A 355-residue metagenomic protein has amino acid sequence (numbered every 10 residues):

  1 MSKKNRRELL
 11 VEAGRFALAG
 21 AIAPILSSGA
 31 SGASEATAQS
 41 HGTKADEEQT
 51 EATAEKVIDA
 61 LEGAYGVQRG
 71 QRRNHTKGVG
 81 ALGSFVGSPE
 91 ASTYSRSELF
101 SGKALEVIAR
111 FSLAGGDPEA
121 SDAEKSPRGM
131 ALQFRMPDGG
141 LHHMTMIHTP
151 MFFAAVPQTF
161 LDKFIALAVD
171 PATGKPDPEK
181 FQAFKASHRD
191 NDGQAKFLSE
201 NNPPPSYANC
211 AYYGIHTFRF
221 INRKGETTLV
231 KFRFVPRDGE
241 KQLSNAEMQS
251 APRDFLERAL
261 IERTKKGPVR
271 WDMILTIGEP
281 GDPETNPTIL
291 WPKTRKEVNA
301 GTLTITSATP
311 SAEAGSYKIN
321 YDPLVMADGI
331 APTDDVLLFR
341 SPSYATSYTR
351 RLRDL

Functional and structural regions predicted by a protein language model:
M1-L10, P24, S28: Twin-arginine (Tat) signal peptide motif
R6-G20, A33-L355: Active-site-adjacent core segments of small-molecule enzymes
